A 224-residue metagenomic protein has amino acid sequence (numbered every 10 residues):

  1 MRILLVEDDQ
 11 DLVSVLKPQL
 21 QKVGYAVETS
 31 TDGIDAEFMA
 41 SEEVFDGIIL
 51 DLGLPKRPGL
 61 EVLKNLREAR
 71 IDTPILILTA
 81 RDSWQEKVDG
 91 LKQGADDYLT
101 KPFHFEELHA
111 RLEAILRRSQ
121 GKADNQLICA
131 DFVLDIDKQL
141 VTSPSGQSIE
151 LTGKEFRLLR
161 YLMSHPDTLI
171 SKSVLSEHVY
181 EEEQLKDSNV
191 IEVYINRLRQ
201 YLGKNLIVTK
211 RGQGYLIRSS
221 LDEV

Functional and structural regions predicted by a protein language model:
M1-S119: N-terminal/domain-start alpha-helical segments
G94, D135-D137, H165: Short coil/turn motifs that cap or connect alpha-helices
E113-L127, D167: The C-terminal output helix
I128-L140, L221-V224: Short boundary/linker motifs that mark transitions into or out of structured domains
L140-L206, R211-Q213, S219: Positively charged, aromatic-enriched patches within helix-turn-helix-type DNA-binding elements, predominantly
